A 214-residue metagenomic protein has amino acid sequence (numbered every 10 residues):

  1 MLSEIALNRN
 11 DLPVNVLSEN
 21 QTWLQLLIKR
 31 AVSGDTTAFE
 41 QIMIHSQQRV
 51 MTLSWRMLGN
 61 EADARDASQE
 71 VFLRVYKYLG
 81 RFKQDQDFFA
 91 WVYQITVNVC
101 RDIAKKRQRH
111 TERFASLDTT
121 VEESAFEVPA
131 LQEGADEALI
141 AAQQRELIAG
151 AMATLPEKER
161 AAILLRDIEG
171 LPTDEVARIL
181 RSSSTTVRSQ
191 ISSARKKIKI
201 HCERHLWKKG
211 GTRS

Functional and structural regions predicted by a protein language model:
L2-N20, E112-E122, F126, A141 (+4 more regions): C-terminal edge and immediately downstream basic/flexible tail or linker adjoining helix-turn-helix-like DNA-binding
V32-Q41, M51-E70, K208, R213-S214: Short, charged helix-capping/linker segments at alpha-helix termini
V32-S33, G59, F72-D87, K106-Q108: Sigma70-family region 2
H45-Q48, R56-G59, L164-L171: Short helix-capping/turn signature of helix-turn-helix
S46, Q190-S193, K197: Residues within the DNA-recognition helix of helix-turn-helix
T52, D66-L73, Q86-N98: Structural recognition of an alpha-helix C-terminal capping motif at a helix-to-coil junction
G80-Q84, V97-A115, A141, C202-R204: Arg/Lys-rich amphipathic alpha helix in sigma70-family domain 2
A149-A161, L165-T186: Helix-turn-helix DNA-binding module
